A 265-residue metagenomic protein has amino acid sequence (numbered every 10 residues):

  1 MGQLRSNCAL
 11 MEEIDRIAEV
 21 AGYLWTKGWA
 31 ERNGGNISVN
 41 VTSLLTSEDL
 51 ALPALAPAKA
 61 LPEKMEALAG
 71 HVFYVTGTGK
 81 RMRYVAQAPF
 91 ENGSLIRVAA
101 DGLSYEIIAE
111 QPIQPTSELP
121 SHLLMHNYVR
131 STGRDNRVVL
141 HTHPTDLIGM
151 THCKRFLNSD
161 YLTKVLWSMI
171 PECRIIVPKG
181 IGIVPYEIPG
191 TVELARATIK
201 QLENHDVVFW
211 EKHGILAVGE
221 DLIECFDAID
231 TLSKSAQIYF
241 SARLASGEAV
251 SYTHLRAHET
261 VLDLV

Functional and structural regions predicted by a protein language model:
M1-R256: Glycine-rich flexible loops
H254, V261-V265: Single conserved hydrophobic/aromatic residue that forms the stacking wall/gate of nucleotide- or nucleobase-binding
